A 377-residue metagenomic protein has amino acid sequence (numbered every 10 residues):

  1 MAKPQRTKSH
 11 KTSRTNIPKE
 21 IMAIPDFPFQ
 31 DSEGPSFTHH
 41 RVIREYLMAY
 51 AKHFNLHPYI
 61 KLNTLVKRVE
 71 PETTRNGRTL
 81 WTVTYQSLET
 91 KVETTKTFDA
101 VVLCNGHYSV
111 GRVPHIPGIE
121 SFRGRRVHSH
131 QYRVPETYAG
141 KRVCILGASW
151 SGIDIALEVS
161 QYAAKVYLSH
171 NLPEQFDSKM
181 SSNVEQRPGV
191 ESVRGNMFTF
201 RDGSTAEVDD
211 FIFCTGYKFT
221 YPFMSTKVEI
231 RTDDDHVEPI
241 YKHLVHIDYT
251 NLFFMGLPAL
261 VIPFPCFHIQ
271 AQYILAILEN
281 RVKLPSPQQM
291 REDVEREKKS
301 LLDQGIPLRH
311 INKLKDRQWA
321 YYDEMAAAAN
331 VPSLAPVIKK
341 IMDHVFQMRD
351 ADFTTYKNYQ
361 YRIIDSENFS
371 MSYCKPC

Functional and structural regions predicted by a protein language model:
M1-A49, Y241-I247, L284, R291-A327: Glycine-rich active-site loop/strand segments that organize a redox cofactor
M1-H107, V113: Eukaryotic helix-linker segments that join adjacent hydrophobic helices
K3-I21, I116-E120, P222-F253, V261: FAD-binding beta-loop-beta segment adjacent to the flavin cofactor pocket
F29-E33, H39-Y46, K52, T94 (+4 more regions): Glycine-rich dinucleotide-binding loop and its adjacent helix/turn
L62-L80, Q131-P135, N171-M197: A conserved short coil-to-beta-strand element within the FAD-binding core of flavoproteins
V66, T95-Y108, V143-L146, V208-Y217: Short hydrophobic core segments
E89-A100, T137-A139, R201-D210: Core beta-strand elements of the Rossmann-like FAD/NAD(P) dinucleotide-binding domain in flavoenzyme oxidoreductases
N251-C377: C-terminal, flexible cofactor-proximal segment of oxidoreductases
